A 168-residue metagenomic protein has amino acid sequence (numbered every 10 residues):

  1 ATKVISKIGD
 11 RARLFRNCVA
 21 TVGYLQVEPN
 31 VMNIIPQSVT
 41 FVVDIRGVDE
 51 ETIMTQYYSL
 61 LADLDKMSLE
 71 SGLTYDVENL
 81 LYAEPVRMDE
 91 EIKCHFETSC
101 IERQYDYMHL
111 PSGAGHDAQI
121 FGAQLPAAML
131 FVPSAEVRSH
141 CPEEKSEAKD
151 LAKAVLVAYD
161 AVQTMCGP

Functional and structural regions predicted by a protein language model:
A1-E51: Midchain, well-structured core segments that form catalytic/ion-binding scaffolds
G9-V22, M67-E78, D106-P111, G167-P168: Flexible, glycine/charged-enriched surface loops at secondary-structure junctions
T21-N30, F41-V48, T74-K93, Q119: A short beta-alpha structural unit
V27, R46-E50, L80-Y82, V137-D150: Short beta-alpha connecting loops at secondary-structure transitions that line or flank enzyme active sites
Q56-D65: Short amphipathic alpha-helices in soluble, non-transmembrane regions that often serve as interface/regulatory elements
Y107-V157: Zn-dependent metallopeptidase/amidohydrolase metal-coordination segment
V157-P168: C-terminal alpha-helix
